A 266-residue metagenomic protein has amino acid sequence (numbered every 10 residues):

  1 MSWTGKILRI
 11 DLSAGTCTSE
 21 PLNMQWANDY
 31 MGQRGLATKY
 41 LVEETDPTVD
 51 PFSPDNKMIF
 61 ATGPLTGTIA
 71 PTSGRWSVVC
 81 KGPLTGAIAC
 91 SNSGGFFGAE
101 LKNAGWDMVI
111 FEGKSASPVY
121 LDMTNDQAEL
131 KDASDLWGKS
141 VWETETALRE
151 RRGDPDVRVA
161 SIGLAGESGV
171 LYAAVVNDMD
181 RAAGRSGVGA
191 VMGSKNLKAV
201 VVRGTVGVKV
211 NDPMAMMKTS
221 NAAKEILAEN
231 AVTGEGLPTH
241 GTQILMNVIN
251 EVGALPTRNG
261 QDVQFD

Functional and structural regions predicted by a protein language model:
M1-N92, F96-D266: Intrinsically disordered, low-complexity segments enriched in small residues
